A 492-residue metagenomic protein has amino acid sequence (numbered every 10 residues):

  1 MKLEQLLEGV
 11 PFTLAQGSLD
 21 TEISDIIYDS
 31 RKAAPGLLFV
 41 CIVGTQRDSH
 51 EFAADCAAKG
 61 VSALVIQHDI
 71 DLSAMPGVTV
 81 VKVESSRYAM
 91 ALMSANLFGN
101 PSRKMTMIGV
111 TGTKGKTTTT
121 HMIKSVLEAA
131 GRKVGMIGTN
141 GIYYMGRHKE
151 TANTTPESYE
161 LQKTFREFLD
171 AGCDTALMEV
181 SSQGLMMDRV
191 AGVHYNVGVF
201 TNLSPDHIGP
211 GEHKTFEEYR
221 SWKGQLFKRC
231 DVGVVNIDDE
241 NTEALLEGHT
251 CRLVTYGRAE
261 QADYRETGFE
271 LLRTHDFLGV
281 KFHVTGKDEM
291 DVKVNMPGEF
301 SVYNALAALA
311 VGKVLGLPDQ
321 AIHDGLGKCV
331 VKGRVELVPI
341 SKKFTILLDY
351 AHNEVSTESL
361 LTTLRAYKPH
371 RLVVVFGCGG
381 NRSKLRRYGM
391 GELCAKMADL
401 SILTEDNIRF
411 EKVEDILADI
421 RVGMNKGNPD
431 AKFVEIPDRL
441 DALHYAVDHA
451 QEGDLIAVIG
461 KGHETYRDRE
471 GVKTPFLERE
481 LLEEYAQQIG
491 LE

Functional and structural regions predicted by a protein language model:
M1-L14, P35-L38, T250, K287 (+4 more regions): ATP-dependent carboxylate-amine ligase
M1-L92, K228, A262, F269 (+5 more regions): N-terminal leader/targeting and accessory segments in enzymes
L7-V10, A89-I237, N241-H249, L306 (+2 more regions): Phosphate-binding loop of NTP-binding sites
G9, I70-P76, A171, V197-I346 (+1 more regions): Acidic, Mg2+-coordinating active-site environments of NTP-dependent enzymes
I23-I27, G60-Q67, M178, V232-I237 (+1 more regions): Short, hydrophobic beta-strand segments that form beta-sheet elements in well-ordered domains
G44-Q46, S182-Q183, S204-H207, D239-E240 (+3 more regions): Short glycine-rich anion-binding loops that position phosphate/pyrophosphate groups of nucleotides and phosphorylated
A53-A58, L169, A191, R365: Non-catalytic positions within long, well-ordered alpha-helices that form the structural scaffold/packing of enzyme
S62-H68, G233-I237, V375-F376, D399-N407: Short internal beta-strands
